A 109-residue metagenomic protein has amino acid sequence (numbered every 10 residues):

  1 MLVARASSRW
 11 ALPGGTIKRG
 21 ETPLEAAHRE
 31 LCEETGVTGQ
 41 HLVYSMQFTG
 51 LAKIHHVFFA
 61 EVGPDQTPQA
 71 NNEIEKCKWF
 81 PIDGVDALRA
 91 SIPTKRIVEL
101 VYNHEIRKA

Functional and structural regions predicted by a protein language model:
M1-L12, G39: N-terminal strand-loop-strand
L2-A4, T35, I74: Conserved short hydrophobic patches within well-ordered secondary structure
V3-A4, P13, M46, F59: Residue-level detector of conserved, well-ordered beta-strand and adjacent loop positions that form binding/recognition
L12-S45: The catalytic Nudix box helix
I17-K18, G84-D86: Short histidine/acidic/glycine/proline-rich micro-motifs that form metal- and phosphate-coordinating active-site loops
K18-T22, I74, I92: Residues at secondary-structure transition points
M46-V85, P93-E105: Active-site-adjacent beta-strand/loop module that shapes the phosphate/pyrophosphate-binding cleft
R107-A109: Acidic/histidine-enriched, glycine/proline-rich intrinsically disordered or flexible terminal extensions
